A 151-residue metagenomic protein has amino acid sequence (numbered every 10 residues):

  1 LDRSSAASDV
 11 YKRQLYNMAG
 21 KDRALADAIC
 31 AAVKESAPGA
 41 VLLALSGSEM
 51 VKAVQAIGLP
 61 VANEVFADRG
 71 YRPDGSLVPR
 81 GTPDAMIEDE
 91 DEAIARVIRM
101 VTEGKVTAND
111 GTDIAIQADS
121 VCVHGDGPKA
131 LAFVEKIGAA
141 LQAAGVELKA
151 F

Functional and structural regions predicted by a protein language model:
L1-A7, Y11: Single conserved hydrophobic/aromatic residue that forms the stacking wall/gate of nucleotide- or nucleobase-binding
M18, A37-S46: Catalytic beta/alpha-barrel core
D22-A28: Charged helix-capping and loop-helix junction motifs
A28-P38: Alpha-helix-loop-beta-strand connector modules within alpha/beta enzyme cores
G47-K105: Active-site rim beta-loop-alpha module in soluble metabolic enzymes
V97, V101-V134: C-terminal active-site rim and adjoining tail of enzyme catalytic domains
A130-L148: C-terminal helical cap(s) of enzyme catalytic domains, especially alpha/beta-barrels
